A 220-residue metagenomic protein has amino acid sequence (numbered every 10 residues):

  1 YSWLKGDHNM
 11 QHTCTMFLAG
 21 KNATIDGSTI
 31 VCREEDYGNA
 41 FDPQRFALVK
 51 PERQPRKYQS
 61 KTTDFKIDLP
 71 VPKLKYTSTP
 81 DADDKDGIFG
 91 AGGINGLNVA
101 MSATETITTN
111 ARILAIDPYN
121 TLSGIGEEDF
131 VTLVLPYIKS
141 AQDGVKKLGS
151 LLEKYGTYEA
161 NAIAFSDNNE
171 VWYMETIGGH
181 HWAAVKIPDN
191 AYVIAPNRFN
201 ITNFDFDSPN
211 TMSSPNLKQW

Functional and structural regions predicted by a protein language model:
Y1-N9: Short, Lys/Arg-enriched N-terminal segments with co-localized hydrophobic residues within the first ~10-30 amino acids
N9-E127, K147-W220: A contiguous strand-loop segment
E128-D129, Q142: A structural signal for well-ordered alpha-helical segments within the folded catalytic domains of diverse enzymes
V131-Y137: Short, well-ordered beta-strand elements within core beta-sheets of diverse protein domains
Y137-D143: Short, charged, surface-exposed loops that flank catalytic or proteolytic processing sites
